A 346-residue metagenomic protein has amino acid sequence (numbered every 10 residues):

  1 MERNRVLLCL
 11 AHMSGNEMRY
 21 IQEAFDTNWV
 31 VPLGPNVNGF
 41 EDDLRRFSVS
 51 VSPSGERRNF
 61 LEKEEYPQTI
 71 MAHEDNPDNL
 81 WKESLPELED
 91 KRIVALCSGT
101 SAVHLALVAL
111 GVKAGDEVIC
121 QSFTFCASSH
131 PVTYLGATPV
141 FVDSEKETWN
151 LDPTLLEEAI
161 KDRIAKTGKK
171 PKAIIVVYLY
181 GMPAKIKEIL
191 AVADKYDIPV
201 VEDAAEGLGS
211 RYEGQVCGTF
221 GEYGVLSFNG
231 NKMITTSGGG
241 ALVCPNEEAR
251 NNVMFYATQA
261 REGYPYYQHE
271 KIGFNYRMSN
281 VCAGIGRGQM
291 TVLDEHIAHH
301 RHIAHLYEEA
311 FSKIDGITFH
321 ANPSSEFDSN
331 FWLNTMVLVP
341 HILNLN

Functional and structural regions predicted by a protein language model:
M1-P35: N-terminal "arm"/small-domain region of PLP-dependent enzymes with the aminotransferase-like
L33-E117, P131-T133, F141-D143, K166 (+1 more regions): Phosphate-binding glycine-rich loop
P35-D43, F47-V51, D90-K91, T154 (+8 more regions): PLP-dependent aminotransferase class I/II
C120, F141, V200-E202: Hydrophobic residues in well-ordered beta-strands that form the structural core
H130-V132, V192, V281: Hydrophobic/aromatic ligand-binding patch that stacks against planar heteroaromatic rings of cofactors or nucleotides
G136: Structured binding elements
S144, G230, T258: Short, conserved catalytic or interaction motifs in soluble domains
E147-T236, A241-V243, E248: Active-site phosphate-binding strand-loop segment of PLP-dependent enzymes
